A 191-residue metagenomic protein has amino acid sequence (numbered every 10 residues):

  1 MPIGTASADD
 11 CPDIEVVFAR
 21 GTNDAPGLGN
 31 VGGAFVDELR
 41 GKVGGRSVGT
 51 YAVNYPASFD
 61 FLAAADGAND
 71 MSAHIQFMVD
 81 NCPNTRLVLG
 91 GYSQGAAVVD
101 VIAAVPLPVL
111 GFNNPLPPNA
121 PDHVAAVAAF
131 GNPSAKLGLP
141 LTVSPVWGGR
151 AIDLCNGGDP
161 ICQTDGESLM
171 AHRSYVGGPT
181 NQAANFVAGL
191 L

Functional and structural regions predicted by a protein language model:
M1-A8: Secretory targeting and sorting signals
A6, Y51, A151-I152: A broad, low-specificity signal marking well-ordered, structured residues that form hydrophobic/aromatic
D9-R86, G157-T180, A184-G189: Active-site catalytic motif of lipid deacylating hydrolases and related acyltransferases
A68-G90, Q94-G148, I152, I161: Serine-dependent carboxylesterase/thioesterase catalytic core of lipase-like alpha/beta-hydrolase/SGNH enzymes
